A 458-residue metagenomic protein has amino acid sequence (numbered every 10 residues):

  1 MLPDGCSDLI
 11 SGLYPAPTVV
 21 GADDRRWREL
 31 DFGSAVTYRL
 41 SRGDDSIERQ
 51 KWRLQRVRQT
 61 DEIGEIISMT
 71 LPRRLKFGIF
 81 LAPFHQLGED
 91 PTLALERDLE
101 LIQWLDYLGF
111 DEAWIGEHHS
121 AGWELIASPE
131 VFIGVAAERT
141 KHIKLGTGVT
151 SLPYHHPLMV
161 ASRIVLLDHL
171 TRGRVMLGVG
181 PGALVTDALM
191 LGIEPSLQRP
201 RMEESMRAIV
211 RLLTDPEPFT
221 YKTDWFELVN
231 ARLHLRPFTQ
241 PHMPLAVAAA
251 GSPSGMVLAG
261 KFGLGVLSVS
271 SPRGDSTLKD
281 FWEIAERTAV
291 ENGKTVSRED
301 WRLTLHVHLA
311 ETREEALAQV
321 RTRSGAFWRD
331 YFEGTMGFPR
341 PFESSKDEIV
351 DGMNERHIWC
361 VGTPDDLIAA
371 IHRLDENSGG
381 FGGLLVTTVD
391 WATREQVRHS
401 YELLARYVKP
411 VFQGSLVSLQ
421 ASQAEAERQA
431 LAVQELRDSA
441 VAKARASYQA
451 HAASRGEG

Functional and structural regions predicted by a protein language model:
D61-L145, P241-M243, A424, D438 (+2 more regions): N-terminal beta1-alpha1-beta2 module of alpha/beta enzyme domains
I63-R73, R199-L233, D275-G383, E395 (+2 more regions): An alpha-helical appendage that flanks or caps ligand/catalytic pockets
P72-L93, P153-Y221, G265-L267, P272-K279 (+1 more regions): Flexible, glycine-rich active-site loops centered on histidine and acidic residues that chelate a metal or position
F77-L81, A113-I115, L145-T147, V175-V179 (+4 more regions): Hydrophobic faces of well-ordered beta-strands that scaffold small-molecule active sites in alpha/beta enzyme cores
P83-E96, T150-L158, P241-G251, R356-P364: Active-site mouth loops of central-metabolism enzymes
G109, E117, A136, L167 (+7 more regions): Conserved, mostly hydrophobic/aromatic
E112-I133, S151, A183, S271-R273 (+1 more regions): Glycine-rich, proline-tolerant flexible connector loops at the mouths of alpha/beta enzymes
